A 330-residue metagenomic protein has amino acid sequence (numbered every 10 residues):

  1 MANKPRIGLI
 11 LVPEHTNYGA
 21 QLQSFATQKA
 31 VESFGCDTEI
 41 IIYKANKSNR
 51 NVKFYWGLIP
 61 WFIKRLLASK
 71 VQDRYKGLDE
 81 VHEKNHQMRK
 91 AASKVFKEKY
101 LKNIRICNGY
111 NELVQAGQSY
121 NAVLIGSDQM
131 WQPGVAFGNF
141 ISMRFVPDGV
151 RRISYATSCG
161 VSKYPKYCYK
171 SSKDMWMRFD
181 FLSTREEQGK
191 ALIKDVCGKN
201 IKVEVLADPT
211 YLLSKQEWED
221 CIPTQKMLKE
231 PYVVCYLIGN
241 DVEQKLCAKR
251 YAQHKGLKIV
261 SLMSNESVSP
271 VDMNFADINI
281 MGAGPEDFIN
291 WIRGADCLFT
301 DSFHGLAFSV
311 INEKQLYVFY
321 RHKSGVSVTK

Functional and structural regions predicted by a protein language model:
R6, L228-V233, L257-K258: Charged active-site motifs of nucleotide-sugar-dependent glycosyltransferases
I7-Y18, L22-D174: Aromatic- and Gly/Pro-rich donor/ligand-binding loops that form nucleotide- or phosphate-bearing donor binding pockets
L101-A122, W131-Q132, F137-G138, A156-P231 (+1 more regions): A nucleotide-sugar donor-handling region in carbohydrate enzymes
A116, M175, Y251, N290-W291: Structural alpha-helical scaffold elements that stabilize or flank donor/cofactor-binding regions in carbohydrate
I125, T184, F299-T300: Short beta-strand scaffold positions
A156-G160, L237, Q244-G282: Catalytic donor nucleotide-activated moiety binding site of glycosyltransferases and closely related
V203-Y211, K215, S264-D301: Donor nucleotide-activated moiety binding/catalytic core segment of transferases that use nucleotide-activated donors
W291-K330: A donor-sugar binding/catalytic signature common to diverse glycosyltransferases and related nucleotide-sugar
